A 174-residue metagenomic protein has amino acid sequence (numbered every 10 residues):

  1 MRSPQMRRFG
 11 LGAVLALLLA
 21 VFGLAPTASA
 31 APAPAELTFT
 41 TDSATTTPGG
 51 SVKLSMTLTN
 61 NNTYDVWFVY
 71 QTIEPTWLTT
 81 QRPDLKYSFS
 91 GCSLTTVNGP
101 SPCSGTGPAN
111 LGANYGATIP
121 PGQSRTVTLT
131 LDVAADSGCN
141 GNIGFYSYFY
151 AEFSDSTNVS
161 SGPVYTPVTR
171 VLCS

Functional and structural regions predicted by a protein language model:
M1-A30: Secretory targeting and sorting signals
S29-T47: Low-complexity, acidic Ser/Thr/Pro/Gly-rich terminal tails and inter-domain linkers that flank the onset of structured
T38-D42, A109-G116: Short structured motifs
T46-W67: Short beta-strand elements of extracellular/lumenal beta-sandwich folds
M56, A134-S160, T169-V171: Serine/threonine-enriched low-complexity regions used as flexible
T59-D65, T76-L78, D136-G138: Short solvent-exposed strand-capping/beta-turn motif centered on an Asx-Ser/Thr pair
T72-L111: A surface/secretory-pathway sequence property marking extracellular, secreted, or lumenal proteins enriched
G112-G141: Low-complexity, intrinsically disordered segments enriched in Ser/Thr together with acidic residues
